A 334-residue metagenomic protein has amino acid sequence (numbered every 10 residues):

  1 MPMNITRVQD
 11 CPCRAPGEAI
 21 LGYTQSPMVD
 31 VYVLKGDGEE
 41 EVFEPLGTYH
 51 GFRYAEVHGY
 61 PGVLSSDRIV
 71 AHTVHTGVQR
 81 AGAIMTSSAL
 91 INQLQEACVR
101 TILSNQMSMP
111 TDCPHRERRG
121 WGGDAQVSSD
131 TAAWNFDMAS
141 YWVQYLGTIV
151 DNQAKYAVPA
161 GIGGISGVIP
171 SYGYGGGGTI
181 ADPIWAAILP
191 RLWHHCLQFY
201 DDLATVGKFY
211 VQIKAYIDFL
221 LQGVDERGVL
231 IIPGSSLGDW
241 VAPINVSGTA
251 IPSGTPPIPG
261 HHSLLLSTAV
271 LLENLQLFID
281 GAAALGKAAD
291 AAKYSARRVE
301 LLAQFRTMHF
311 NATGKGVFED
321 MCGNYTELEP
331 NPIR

Functional and structural regions predicted by a protein language model:
M1-H115, G123-D124, S140-V143, Y156 (+5 more regions): Extracellular/oxidizing-compartment recognition motifs
L21-D30, D37, M107-M109, C113 (+4 more regions): The feature captures the catalytic groove of carbohydrate-active enzymes
A55, C98, S128, D202 (+2 more regions): Conserved hydrophobic/aromatic pocket- or pore-lining residues that grip, position, or stack substrates in active sites
Y60-R68, A89-I91, W134-L146, V150-A160 (+4 more regions): Structural helix-adjacent loops and short alpha-helical linkers that scaffold large soluble proteins
I84-I91, Q95, W121, A139 (+7 more regions): Solvent-exposed, acidic/flexible segments
L94, T101, Y145, L192 (+4 more regions): Alpha-helical packing segments of well-folded alpha/beta enzyme cores
V99, L103-M107, Q126, G147-V150 (+2 more regions): Amphipathic, well-packed alpha-helical segments that form the structural scaffold of globular domains
A125, S129-A132, W193, I213 (+2 more regions): Hydrophobic core/packing positions within alpha-helical solenoid repeats
